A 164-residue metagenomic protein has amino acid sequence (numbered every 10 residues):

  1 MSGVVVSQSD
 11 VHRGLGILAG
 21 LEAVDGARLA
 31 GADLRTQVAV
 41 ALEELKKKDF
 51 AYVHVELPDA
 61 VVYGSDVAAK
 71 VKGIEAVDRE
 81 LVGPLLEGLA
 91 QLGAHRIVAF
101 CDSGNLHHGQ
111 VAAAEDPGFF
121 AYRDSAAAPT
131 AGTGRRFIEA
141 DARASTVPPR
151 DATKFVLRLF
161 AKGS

Functional and structural regions predicted by a protein language model:
M1-S164: Feature captures the catalytic ectodomains and active-site-proximal regions of enzymes that hydrolyze or transfer
